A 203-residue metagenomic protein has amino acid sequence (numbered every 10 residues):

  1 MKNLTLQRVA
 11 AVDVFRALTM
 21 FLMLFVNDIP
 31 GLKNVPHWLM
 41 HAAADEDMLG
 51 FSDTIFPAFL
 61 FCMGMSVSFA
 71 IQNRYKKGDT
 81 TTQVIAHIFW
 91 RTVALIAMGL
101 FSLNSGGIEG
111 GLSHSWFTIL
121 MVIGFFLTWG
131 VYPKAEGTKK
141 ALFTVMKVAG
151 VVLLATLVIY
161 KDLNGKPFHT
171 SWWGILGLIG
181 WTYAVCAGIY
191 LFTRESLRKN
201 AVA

Functional and structural regions predicted by a protein language model:
K2-T92, A97-L103: N-terminal signal-anchor module of multipass membrane proteins
L4-T19, L142-V148, S196-A203: Alpha-helical transmembrane segments and their helix-start/interface "positive-inside/aromatic belt" motifs in integral
T5-V9, G137, A187-G188: Short alpha-helical segments and helix-capping/turn motifs at coil-helix boundaries
N27-G31, G107, Y132, F192: Transmembrane helix-loop junctions and nearby membrane-interface residues
A42-I55, P167-G177, W181: Short aromatic-rich membrane-water interface segments that cap or initiate transmembrane helices in multi-pass membrane
S68, F126-G130, T182, C186-Y190 (+1 more regions): Hydrophobic transmembrane alpha-helices
N73-I179: Membrane-interface helix-loop-helix modules in multi-pass inner-membrane proteins
G177-A187, V202-A203: Membrane-interfacial catalytic/cofactor-binding modules of polytopic membrane enzymes
